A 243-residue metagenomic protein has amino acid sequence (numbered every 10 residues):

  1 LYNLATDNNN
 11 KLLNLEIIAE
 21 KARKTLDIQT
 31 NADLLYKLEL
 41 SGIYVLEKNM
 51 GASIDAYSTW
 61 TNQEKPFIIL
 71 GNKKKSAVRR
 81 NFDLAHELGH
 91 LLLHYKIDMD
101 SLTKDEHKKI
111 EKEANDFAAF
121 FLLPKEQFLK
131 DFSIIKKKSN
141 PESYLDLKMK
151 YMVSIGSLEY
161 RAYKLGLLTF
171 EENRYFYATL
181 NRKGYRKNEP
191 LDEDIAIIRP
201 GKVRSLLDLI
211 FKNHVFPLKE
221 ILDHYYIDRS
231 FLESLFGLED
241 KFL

Functional and structural regions predicted by a protein language model:
L1-L243: Active-site hotspot residues in diverse enzymes, especially metal/ion-binding acidic/histidine motifs
